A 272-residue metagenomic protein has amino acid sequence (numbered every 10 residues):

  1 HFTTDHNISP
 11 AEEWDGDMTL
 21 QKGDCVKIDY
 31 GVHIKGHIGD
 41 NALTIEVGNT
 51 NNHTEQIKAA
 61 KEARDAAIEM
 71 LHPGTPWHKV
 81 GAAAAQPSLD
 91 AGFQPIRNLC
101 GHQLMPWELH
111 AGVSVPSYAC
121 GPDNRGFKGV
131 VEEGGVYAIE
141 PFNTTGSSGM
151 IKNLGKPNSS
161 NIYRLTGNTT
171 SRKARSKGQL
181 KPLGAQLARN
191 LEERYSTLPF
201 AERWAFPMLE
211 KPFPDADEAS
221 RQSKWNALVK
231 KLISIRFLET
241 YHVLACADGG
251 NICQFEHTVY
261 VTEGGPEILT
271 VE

Functional and structural regions predicted by a protein language model:
H1-E272: Active-site neighborhoods and metal-handling regions in enzymes and metal-associated proteins
